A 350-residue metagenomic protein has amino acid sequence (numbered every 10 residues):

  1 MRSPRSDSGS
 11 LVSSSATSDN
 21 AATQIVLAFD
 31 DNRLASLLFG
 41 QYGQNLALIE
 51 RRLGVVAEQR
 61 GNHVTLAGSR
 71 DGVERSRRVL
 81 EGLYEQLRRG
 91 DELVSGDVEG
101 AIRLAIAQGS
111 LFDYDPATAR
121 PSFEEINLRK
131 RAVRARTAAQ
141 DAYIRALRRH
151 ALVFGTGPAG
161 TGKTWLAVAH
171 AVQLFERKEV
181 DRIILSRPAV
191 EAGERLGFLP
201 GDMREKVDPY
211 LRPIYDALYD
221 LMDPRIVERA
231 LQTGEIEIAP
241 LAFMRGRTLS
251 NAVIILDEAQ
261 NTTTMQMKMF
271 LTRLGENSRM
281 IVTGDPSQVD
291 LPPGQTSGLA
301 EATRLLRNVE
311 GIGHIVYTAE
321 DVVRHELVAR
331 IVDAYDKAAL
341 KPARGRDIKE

Functional and structural regions predicted by a protein language model:
M1-D19, K341-E350: Acidic, low-complexity intrinsically disordered tails
T17-S36: Short glycine-/aliphatic-rich beta-strand segments at the starts of folded cytosolic domains
L34-R51: Short amphipathic alpha-helix segments
A47, L53-V56, N62: Compact, well-ordered interaction domains used in eukaryotic information-processing assemblies
E58-R120: Interdomain "pre-motor" coupling segment immediately N-terminal to P-loop NTPase/helicase cores
H63, L128-A138, A146-L256, Q260-E350: Conserved helicase motor core of SF1/SF2 NTP-dependent helicases
T118-A132: Conserved adenine-nucleotide phosphate-binding loops and their immediately adjacent elements
